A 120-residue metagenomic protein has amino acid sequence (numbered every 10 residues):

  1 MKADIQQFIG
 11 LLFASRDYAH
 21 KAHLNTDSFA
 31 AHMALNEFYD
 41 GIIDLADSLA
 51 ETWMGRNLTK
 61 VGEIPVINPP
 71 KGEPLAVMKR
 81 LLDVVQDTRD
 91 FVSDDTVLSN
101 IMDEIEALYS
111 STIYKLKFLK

Functional and structural regions predicted by a protein language model:
M1-D4, F8, D27, A31 (+2 more regions): Residue-level recognition of alpha-helical structural elements
Q6-F13, D17, N36, D40-D47 (+3 more regions): Generic structural signal for well-ordered, non-transmembrane alpha-helical segments in soluble/cytosolic regions
A14-N36, V92-D94: Helix-loop segments that flank and shape redox-cofactor active sites
K21, N25-S28, G55, G62 (+1 more regions): Heptad-repeat coiled-coil alpha-helices
H32-V61: Conserved alpha-helical segments that form or flank metal/cofactor-binding pockets of metalloenzymes
S48-W53, T112-K120: Amphipathic alpha-helical coiled-coil segments
P65-K117: Acidic/histidine-rich alpha-helical segments that form the ligand environment of transition-metal centers
